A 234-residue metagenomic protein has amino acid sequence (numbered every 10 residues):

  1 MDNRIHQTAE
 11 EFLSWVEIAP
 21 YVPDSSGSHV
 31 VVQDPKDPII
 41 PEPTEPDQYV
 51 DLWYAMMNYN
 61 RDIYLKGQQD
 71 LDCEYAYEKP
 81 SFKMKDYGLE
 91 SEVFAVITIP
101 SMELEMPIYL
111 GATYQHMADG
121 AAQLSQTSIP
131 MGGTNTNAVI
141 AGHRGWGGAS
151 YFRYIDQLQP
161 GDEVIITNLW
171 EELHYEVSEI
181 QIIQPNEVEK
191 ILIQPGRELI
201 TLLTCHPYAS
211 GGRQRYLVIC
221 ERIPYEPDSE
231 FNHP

Functional and structural regions predicted by a protein language model:
M1-Q159, E163-P234: Solvent-exposed, non-transmembrane regions of membrane-associated and secreted proteins
